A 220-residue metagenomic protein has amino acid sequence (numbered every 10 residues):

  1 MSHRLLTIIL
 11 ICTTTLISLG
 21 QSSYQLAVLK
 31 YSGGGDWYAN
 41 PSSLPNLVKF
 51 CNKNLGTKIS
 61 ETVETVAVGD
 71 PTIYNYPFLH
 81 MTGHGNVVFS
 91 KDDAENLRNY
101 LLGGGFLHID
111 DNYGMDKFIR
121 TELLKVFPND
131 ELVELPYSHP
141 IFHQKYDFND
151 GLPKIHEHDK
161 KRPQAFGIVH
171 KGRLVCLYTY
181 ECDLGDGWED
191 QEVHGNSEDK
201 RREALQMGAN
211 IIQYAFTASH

Functional and structural regions predicted by a protein language model:
M1-S2: N-terminal secretory signal peptides that target proteins for export/translocation
L5-T15: Sec-dependent N-terminal signal peptides
L19-F78, T82-G85, V175, D183-L184 (+1 more regions): Aromatic-Pro/Gly-enriched surface loop or interdomain linker that acts as a lid/target-recognition segment
G20-S22, P71-N75, L101-L102, D159 (+1 more regions): Extracellular/periplasmic catalytic domains that process cell-envelope and extracellular macromolecules
Q25, K30-G34, S42-S43, D116-E192 (+1 more regions): An acidic, glycine-rich "communication" segment
L26, F78-K117: Short alpha-beta junction capping motif
N52-G56, L102-G105, L124-P128, F216: Sec-exported extracytoplasmic/periplasmic mature domains
K58-V66, I109-N112, D130-Y137: Surface-exposed patches in mature extracellular/periplasmic domains of secreted proteins
